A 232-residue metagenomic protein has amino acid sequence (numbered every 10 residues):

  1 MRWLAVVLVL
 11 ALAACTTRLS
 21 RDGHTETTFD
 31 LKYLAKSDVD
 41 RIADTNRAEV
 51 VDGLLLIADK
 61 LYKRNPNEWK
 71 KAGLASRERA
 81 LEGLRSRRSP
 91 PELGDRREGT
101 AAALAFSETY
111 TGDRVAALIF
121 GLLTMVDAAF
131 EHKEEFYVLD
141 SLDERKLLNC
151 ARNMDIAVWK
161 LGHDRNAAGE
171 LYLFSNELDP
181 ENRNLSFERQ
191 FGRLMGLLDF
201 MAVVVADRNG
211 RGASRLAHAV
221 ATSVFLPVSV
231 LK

Functional and structural regions predicted by a protein language model:
M1-A5: Bacterial N-terminal signal peptides that target proteins for export
A11-A14: C-terminal motif of bacterial Sec signal peptides marking the signal peptidase cleavage site
T16, A219-K232: Long, compositionally biased low-complexity regions that are usually intrinsically disordered and enriched
T16-A117: N-terminal Sec/ER secretory leader and immediately downstream segment of secreted/extracellular precursors
K70-V224: Mature extracellular/secreted ectodomains of secretory-pathway proteins
